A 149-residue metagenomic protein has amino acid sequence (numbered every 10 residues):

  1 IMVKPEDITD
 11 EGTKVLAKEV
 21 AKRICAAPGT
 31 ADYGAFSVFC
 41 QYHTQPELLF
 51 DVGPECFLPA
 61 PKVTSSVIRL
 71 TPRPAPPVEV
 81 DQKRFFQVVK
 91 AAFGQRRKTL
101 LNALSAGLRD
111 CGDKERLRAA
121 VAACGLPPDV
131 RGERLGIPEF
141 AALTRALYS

Functional and structural regions predicted by a protein language model:
I1-G132, A142-S149: Class I S-adenosyl-L-methionine
